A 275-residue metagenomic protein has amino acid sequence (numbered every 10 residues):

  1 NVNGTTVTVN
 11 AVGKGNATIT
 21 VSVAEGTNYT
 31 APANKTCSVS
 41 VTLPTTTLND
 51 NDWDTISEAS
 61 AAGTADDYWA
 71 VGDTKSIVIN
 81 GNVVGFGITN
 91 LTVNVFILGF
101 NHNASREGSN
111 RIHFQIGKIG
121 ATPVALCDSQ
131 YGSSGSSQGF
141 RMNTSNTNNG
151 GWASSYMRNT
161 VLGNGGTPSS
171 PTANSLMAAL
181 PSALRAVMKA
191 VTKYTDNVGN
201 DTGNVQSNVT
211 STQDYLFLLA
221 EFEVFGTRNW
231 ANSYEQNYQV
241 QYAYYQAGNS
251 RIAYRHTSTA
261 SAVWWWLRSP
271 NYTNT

Functional and structural regions predicted by a protein language model:
N1-L43: Extracytoplasmic soluble-region selector
P44-T275: Collagenous Gly-X-Y triple-helix signature in extracellular proteins
